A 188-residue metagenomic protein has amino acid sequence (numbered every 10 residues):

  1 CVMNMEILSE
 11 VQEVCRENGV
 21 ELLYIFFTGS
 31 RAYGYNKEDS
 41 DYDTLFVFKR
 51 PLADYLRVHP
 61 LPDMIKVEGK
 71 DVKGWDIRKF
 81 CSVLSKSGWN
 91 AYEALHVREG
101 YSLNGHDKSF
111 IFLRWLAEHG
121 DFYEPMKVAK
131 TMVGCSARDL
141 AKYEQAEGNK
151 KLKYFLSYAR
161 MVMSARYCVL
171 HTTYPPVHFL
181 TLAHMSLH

Functional and structural regions predicted by a protein language model:
C1-F26: Helical scaffold of the NTase/Pol beta-like nucleotidyltransferase catalytic core
M3-I7, V72, D76, K150 (+1 more regions): Soluble or luminal CAZymes and related metallo-dependent hydrolases
V20, K37-D39, K153: A generic fold-level signal
G29-K66: Catalytic metal-binding acidic patch
F48-D54, K86, N90, S164: Short loop/turn segments at secondary-structure transitions that flank enzyme active sites
L56-A137: A basic- and aromatic-enriched beta-loop-alpha substructure that forms the phosphate/nucleotide- and DNA/RNA-contacting
F112-H188: Conserved nucleotidyltransferase catalytic core and NTase-mimicking acidic/glycine-rich helix/loop elements in nucleic
